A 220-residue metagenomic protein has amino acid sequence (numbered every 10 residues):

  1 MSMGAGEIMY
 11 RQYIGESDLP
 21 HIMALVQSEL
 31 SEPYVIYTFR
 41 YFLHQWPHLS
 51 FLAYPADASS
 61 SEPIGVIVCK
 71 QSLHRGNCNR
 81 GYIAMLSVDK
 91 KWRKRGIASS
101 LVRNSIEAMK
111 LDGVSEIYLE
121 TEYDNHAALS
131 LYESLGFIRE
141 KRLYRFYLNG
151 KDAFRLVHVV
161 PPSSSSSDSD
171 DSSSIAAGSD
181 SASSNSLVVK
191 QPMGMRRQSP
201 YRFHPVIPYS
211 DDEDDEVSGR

Functional and structural regions predicted by a protein language model:
S2-A5, E16-K91, V102-D112, V159-P161 (+1 more regions): Acetyl-CoA-dependent GNAT
I8-Y13: Beta-rich interaction modules in large eukaryotic scaffold/regulatory proteins
T38-F39, I97, R142-Y144: Alpha-solenoid ARM/HEAT helical repeat scaffolds used for protein-protein interactions
W46, N77, N125, Y147-D152: Short acidic/glycine-enriched loop/turn segments that link adjacent beta-strands
M85, D89-R103, L111-D112, E116 (+2 more regions): Conserved glycine-rich acetyl-CoA-binding loop
R95, S99, K151-P161: Accessory recognition modules or surfaces
Y118-E120, E133, I138-R155: Conserved catalytic-core motifs of GNAT/GCN5-like acyltransferases
